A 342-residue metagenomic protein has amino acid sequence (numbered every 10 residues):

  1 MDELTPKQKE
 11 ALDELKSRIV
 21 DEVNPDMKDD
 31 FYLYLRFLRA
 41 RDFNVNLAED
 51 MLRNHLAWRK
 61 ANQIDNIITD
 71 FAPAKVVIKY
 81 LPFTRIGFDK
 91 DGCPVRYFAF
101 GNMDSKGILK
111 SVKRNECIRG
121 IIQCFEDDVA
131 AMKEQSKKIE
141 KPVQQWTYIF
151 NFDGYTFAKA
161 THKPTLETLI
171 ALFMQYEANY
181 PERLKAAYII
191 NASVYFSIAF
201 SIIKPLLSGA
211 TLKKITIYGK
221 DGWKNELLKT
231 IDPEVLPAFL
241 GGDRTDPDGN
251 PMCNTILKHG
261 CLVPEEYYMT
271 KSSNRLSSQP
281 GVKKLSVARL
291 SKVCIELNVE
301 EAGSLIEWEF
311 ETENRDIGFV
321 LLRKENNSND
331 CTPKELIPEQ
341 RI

Functional and structural regions predicted by a protein language model:
M1-I342: Basic, amphipathic alpha-helical/coil surface patches used to engage anionic, phosphate-bearing ligands and membranes
